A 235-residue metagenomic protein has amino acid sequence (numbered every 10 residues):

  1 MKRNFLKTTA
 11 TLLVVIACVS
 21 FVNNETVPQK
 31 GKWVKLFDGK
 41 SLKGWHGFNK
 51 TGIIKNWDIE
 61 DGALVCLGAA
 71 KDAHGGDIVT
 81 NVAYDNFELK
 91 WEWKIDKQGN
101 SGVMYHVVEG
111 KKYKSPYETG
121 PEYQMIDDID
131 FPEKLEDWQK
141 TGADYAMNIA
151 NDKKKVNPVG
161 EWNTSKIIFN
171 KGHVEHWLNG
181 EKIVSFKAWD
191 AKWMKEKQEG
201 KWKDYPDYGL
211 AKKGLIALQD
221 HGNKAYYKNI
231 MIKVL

Functional and structural regions predicted by a protein language model:
M1-P28: Bacterial Sec-dependent N-terminal signal peptides
F21-L235: Carbohydrate-interacting regions of secretory-pathway proteins
